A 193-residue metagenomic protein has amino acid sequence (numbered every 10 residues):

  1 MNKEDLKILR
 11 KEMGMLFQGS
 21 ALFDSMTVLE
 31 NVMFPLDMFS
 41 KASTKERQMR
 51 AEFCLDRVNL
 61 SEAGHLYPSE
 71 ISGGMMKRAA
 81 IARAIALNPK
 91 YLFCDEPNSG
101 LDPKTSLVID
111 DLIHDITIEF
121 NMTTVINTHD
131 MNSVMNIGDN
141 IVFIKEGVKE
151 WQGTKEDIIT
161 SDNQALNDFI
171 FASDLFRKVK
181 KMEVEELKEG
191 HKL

Functional and structural regions predicted by a protein language model:
M26-F34: Short coil-to-helix segment of the ABC ATPase nucleotide-binding domain corresponding to the Q-loop/switch region
Y67-I71, M75: Conserved ABC ATPase signature
A86-K90: A short, proline-enriched helix->beta-strand linker immediately N-terminal to the Walker B motif in ABC-type P-loop
L92-D95: Catalytic Walker B motif of ABC-type/P-loop ATPase nucleotide-binding domains
P103-T105: Helix N-cap at the start of a conserved alpha-helix in ABC-type nucleotide-binding domains
E156-L193: C-terminal boundary and immediately downstream tail of ABC-type ATPase nucleotide-binding domains
